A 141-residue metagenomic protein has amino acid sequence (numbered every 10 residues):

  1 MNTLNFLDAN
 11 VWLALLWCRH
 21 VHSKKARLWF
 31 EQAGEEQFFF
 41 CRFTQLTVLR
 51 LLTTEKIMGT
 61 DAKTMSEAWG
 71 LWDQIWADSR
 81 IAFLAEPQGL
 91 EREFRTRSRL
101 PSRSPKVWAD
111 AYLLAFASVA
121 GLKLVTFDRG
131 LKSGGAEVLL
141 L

Functional and structural regions predicted by a protein language model:
M1-F40, E55-E67: Short, well-structured N-terminal submotif of metal-dependent ribonuclease cores
D8, K106-V107, D128, L141: Histidine- and aromatic-rich ligand-binding microenvironments
Q37-F40, F94, L139: A generic "structured core" feature
F43-T47, E67, A109: Short, conserved alpha-helical segments within structured domains
T44, G89, G130-L131: Alpha-helix capping/helix-boundary segments
R50-L51: A basic- and aromatic-enriched beta-loop-alpha substructure that forms the phosphate/nucleotide- and DNA/RNA-contacting
A77-V125: Active-site neighborhoods of divalent-metal-dependent phosphate/nucleic-acid chemistry enzymes
V119, K123-L141: Charged phosphate-binding loop/patch that engages nucleotide di/tri-phosphates or the phosphate backbone of nucleic
